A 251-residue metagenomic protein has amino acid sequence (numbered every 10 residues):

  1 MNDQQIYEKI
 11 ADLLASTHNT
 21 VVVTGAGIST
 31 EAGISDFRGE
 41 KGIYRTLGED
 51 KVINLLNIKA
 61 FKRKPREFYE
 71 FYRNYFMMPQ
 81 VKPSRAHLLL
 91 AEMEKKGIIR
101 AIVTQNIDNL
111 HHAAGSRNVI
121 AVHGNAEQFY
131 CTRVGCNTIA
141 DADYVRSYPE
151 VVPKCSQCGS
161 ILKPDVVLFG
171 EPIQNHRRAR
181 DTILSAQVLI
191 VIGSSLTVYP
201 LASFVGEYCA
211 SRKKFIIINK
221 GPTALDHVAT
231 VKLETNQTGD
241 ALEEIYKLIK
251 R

Functional and structural regions predicted by a protein language model:
M1-R251: Conserved catalytic core of sirtuin-type NAD+-dependent deacylases
